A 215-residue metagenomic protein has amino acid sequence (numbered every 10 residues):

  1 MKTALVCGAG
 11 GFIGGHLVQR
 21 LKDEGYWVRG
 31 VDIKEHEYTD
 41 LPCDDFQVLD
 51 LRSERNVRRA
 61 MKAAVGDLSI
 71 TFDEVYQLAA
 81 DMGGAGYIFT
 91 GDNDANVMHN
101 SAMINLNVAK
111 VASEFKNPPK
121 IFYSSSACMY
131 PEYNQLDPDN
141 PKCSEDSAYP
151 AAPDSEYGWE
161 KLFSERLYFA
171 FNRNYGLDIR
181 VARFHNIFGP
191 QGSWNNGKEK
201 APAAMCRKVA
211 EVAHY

Functional and structural regions predicted by a protein language model:
A4-E24: N-terminal Rossmann NAD(P)H-binding glycine-rich loop of SDR-like oxidoreductase domains
C7, V31, V75-D81, I121-A127 (+1 more regions): SDR active-site strand-loop-helix element
Y26-E35: Conserved glycine-rich Rossmann-like NAD(P)H-binding loop of the short-chain dehydrogenase/reductase
P42-E54: Rossmann-fold cofactor-recognition segment
L51-S101: NAD(P)H-binding glycine-rich loop region in Rossmannoid oxidoreductase-like domains and their noncatalytic homologs
L106-D154, R180: Conserved Rossmann-fold NAD(P)-dependent oxidoreductase catalytic core, especially the SDR/UDP-sugar
Y133-K142, R166-Y215: NAD(P)-dependent short-chain dehydrogenase/reductase
E156, E160: Active-site helix of classical SDR
